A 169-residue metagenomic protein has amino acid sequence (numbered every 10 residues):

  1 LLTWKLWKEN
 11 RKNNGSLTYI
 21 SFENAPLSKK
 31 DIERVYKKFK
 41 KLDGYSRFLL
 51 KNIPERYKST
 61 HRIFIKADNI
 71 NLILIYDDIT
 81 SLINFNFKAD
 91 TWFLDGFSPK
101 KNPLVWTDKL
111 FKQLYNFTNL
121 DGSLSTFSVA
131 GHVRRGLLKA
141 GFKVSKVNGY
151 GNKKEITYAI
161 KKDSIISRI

Functional and structural regions predicted by a protein language model:
L1-I53: SAM cofactor-binding core of SAM-dependent methyltransferases, primarily the Rossmann-like beta-alpha-beta module
F22-N24, W106, V129: Short beta->alpha hinge that forms the Motif I/post-I loop of the SAM-binding pocket
E33-N86: S-adenosyl-L-methionine
I79-T80, D90-V105: A short SAM/SAH-binding and catalytic strip from SAM-dependent methyltransferases
T91-L94, T118-S128: Conserved beta-strand signature within the Rossmann-like core of class I S-adenosyl-L-methionine
L104-D121: A short glycine-rich, Lys/Arg-flanked "PGG" loop and its adjoining helix->strand segment in the class I
V129-A140: Short alpha-helix
A140-I169: Core SAM-dependent methyltransferase catalytic element
